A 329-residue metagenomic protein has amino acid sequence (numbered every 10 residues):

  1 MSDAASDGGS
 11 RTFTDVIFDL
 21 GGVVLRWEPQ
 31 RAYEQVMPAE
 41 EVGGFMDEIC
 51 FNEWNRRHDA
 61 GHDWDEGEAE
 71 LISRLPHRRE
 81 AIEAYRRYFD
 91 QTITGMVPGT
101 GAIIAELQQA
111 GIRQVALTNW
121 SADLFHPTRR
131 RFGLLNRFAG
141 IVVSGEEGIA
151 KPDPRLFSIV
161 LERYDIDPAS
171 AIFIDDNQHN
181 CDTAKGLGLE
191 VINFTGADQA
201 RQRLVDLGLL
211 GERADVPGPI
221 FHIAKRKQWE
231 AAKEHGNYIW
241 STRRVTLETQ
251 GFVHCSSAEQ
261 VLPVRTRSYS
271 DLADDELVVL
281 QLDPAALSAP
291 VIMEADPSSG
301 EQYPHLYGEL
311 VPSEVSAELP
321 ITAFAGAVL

Functional and structural regions predicted by a protein language model:
S2-V16, S121-A122, H126-D215: Asp-based, Mg2+/Mn2+-dependent phosphohydrolase catalytic module
G9-A102, Q109, S121-L124, V261: N-terminal helical cap/lid subdomain that shapes the substrate entry/recognition surface in HAD-like hydrolases
D19-G22, G61, L107, A116 (+2 more regions): Generic structural signal for small/hydrophobic residues in well-ordered secondary structure, especially within
M37-E41, L75, R155, E190-A197 (+3 more regions): Hydrophobic/basic alpha-helical segments enriched in Actinobacteria
A60, N193, H254-C255: A structural signal for short, well-ordered beta-strand elements
E68-L75, G101-A110, S288-G308: Long, compositionally biased
G111-V115, P168-I172, L189-E190, T249-F252: Short active-site oxyanion
A214-L329: Conserved, structured core segments of small domains
